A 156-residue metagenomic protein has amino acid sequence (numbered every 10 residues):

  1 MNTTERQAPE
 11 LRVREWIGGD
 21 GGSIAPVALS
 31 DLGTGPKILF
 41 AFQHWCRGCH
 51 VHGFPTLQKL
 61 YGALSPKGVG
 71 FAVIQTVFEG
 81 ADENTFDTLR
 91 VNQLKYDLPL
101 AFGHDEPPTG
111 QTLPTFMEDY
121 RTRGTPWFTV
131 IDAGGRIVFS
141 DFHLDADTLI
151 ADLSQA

Functional and structural regions predicted by a protein language model:
E5, G33, P66, K95-D97 (+1 more regions): Alpha-helix termination/capping residues and helix-transition junctions
E10-K37, Q58-L64: A short beta-strand-turn-helix
V27-G53, L57, F71: Short active-site neighborhood of thiol/selenol oxidoreductases, capturing the structured segment around
T34-K37, K67-G70, L98-L100, T125 (+1 more regions): Loop/turn elements at helix/coil->beta-strand transitions in domains of secreted/extracellular proteins
H44-W45, Q75-V77, G134: Residue-level signal for short, function-critical loop segments
H50-Y96, P107-L113: Structural microenvironment flanking redox-active thiols in thiol-disulfide oxidoreductases
Y96-L98, D105-L153: Thiol/disulfide oxidoreductase modules built on the thioredoxin-like
